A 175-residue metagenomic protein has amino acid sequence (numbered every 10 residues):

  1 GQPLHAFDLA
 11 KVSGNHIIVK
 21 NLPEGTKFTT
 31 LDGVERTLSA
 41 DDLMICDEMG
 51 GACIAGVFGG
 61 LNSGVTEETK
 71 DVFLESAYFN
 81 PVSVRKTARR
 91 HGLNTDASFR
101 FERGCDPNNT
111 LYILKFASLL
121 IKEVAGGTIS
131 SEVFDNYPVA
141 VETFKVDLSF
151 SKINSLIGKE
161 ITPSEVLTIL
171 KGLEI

Functional and structural regions predicted by a protein language model:
G1-I175: RNA/tRNA-interacting regions in translation and RNA-turnover enzymes
